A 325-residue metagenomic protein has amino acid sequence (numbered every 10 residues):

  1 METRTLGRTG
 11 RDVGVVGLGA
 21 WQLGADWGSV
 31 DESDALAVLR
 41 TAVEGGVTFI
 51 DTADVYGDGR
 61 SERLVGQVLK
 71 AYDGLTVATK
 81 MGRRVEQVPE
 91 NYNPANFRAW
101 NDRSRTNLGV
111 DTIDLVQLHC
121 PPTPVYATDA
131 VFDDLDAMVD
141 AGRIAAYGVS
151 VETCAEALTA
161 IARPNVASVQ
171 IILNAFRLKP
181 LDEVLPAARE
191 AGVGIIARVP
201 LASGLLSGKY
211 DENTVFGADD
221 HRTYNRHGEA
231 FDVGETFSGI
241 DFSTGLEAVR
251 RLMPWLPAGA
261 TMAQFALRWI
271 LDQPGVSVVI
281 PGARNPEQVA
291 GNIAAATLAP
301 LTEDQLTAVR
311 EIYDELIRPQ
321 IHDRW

Functional and structural regions predicted by a protein language model:
M1-T76: N-terminal binding-site loop/beta-alpha segment at the start of enzyme catalytic domains that lines or forms
T3, P121-D314: Beta/alpha (TIM)-barrel catalytic core signal, keyed to glycine-rich beta->alpha loops juxtaposed to Asp/Glu that bind
G7-R8, G66-T76, R105-G109, V139 (+1 more regions): Acidic (Asp/Glu)-rich catalytic clusters
V13-G17, T48-F49, G74-K80, T112-Q117 (+4 more regions): Structural preference for beta-strand elements that scaffold enzyme active sites
W21-S33, M81-R98, T123-P124: Active-site mouth loops of central-metabolism enzymes
G28-S29, A53-E62, V85-Q87, T123-A127 (+1 more regions): Acidic-and-aromatic substrate-binding clefts and catalytic sites of carbohydrate-active enzymes
S29-A42, Y92-L108, E152-T159: Short, acidic/polar
R105-P124: Active-site groove signature of glycoside hydrolases
